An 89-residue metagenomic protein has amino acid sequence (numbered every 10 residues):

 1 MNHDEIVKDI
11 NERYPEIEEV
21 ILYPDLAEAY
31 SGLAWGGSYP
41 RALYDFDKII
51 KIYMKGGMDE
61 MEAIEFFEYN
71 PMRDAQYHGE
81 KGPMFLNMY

Functional and structural regions predicted by a protein language model:
N2-Y89: C-terminal alpha-helical interaction appendages
